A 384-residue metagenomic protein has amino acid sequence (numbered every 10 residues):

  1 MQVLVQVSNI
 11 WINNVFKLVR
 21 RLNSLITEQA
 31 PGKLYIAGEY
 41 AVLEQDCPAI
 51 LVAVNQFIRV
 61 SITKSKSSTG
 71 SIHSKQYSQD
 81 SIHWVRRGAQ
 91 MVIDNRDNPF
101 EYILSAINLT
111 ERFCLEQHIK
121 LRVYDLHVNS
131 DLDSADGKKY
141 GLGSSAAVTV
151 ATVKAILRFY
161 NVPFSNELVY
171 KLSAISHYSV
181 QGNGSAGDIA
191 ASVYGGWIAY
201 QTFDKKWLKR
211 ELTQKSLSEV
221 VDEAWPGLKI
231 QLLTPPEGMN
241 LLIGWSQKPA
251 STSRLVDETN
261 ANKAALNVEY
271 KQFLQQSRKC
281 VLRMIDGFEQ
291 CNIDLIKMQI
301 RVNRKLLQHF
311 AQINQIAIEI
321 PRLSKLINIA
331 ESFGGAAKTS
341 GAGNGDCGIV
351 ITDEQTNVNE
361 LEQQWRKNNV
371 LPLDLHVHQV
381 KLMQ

Functional and structural regions predicted by a protein language model:
V3-V7, V15, V19: Acidic, Ala/Val/Gly-enriched low-complexity intrinsically disordered segments
R20-A37, V42-L43, L51-E116, K120 (+5 more regions): C-terminal nucleotide
L126-V128: Hydrophobic alpha-helical hairpins/lids featuring a short glycine-rich hinge
Y140-V162, G196: DPxDG-like acidic metal-binding loop motif
G345: Glycine-rich ATP/GTP-binding catalytic cores of kinases/NTPases
